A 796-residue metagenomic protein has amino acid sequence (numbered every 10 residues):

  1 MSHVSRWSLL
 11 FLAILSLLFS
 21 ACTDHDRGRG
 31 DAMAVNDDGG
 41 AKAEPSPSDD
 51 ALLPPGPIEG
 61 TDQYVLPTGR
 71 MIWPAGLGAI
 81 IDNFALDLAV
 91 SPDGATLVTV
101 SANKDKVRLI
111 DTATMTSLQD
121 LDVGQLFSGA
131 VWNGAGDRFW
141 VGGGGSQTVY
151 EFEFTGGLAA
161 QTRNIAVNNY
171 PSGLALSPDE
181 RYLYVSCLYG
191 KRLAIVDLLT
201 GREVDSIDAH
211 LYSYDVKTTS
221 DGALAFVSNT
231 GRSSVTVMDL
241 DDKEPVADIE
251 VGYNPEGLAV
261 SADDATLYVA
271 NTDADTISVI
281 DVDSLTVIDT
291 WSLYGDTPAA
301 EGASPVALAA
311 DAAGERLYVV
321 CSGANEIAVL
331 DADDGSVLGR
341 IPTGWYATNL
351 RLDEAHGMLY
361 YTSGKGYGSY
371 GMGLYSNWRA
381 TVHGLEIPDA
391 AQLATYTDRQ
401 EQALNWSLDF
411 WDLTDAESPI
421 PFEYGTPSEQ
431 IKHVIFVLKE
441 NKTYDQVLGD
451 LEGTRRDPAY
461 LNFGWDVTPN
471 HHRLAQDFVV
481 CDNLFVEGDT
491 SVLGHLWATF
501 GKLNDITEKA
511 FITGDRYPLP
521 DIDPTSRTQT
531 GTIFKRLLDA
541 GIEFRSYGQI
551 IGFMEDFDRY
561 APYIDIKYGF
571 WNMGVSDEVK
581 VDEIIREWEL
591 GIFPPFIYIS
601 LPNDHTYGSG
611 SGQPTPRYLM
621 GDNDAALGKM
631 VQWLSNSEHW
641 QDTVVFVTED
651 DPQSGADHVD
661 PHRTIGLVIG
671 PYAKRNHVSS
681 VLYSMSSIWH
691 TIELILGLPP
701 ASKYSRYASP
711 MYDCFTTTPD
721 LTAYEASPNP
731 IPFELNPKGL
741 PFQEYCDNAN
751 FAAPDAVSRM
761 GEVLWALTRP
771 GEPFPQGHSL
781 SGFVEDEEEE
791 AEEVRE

Functional and structural regions predicted by a protein language model:
M1-L9: Bacterial N-terminal signal peptides that target proteins for export
L10-L12, I72, Y375, S491 (+1 more regions): A generic structural signal for short, non-catalytic loop/turn and secondary-structure boundary residues
A13-L17: Hydrophobic core
F19-A21: C-terminal motif of bacterial Sec signal peptides marking the signal peptidase cleavage site
T23-I420: Predominantly soluble domains enriched in secretory-pathway, periplasmic, or organellar proteins
T395-E796: N-terminal pro-sequences and low-complexity stem/linker regions of secreted or lumenal proteins
